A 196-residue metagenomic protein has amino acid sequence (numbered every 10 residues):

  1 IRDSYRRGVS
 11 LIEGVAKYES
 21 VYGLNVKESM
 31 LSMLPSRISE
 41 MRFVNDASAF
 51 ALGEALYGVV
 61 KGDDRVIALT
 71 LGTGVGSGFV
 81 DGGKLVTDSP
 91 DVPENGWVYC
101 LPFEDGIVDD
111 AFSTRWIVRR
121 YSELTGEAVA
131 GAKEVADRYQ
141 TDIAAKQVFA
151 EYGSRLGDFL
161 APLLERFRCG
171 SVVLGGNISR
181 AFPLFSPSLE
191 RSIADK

Functional and structural regions predicted by a protein language model:
I1-A49: N-terminal glycine/serine-rich phosphate-binding loop of ATP-dependent small-molecule kinases, especially carbohydrate
R2-V9, M30-S39, A55-I67, Y99-K196: ATP-binding/phosphotransfer module of carbohydrate and carboxylate kinases, centering on a glycine-rich
S10, L85-V86: Hydrophobic "anchor" residues
A51, D81: Anionic-ligand binding patches
V75-V80: Short beta-strand scaffold segments in enzyme catalytic cores
V92-N95: A short acidic/small-residue loop/turn micro-motif
